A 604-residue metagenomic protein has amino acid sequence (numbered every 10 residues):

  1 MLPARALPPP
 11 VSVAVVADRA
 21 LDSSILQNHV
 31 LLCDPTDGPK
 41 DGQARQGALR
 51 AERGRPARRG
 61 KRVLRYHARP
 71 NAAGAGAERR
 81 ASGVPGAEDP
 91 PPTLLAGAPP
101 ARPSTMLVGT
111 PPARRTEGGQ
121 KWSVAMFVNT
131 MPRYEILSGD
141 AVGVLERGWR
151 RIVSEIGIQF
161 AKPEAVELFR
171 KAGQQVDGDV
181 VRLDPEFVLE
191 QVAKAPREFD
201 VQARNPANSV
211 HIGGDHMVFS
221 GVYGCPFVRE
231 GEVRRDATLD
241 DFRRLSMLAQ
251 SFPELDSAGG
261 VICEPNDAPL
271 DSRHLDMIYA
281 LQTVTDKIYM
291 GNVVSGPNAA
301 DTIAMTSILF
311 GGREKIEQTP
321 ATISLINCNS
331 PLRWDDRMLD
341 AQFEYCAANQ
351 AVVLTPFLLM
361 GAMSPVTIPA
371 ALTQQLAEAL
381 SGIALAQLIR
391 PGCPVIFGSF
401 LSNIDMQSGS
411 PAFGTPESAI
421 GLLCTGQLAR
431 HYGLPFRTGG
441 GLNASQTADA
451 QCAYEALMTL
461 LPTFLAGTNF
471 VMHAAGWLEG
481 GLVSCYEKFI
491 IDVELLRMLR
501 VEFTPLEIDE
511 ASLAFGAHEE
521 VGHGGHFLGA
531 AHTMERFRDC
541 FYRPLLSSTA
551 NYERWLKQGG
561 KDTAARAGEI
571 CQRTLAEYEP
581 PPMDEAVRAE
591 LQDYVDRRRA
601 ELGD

Functional and structural regions predicted by a protein language model:
L2-R5, V15-A17, R45, G54 (+4 more regions): Intrinsic, low-complexity polybasic segments
S12, S23-S24, P35, S82 (+1 more regions): Serine residues within intrinsically disordered or low-complexity segments
G109, A113-R229, I570: N-terminal leader/transition segments
E117-G118, W122, I136-G148, I156 (+2 more regions): Catalytic-core signal marking the mid-to-C-terminal active-site face
R150-I158, Q174-Q175, A193, R197 (+12 more regions): Generic secondary-structure signature for well-ordered alpha-helical cores
V166, R182-P365, P369: Catalytic alpha/beta active-site cores
L325-L495: Glycine-rich anion/phosphate-binding loop at the beta-strand->alpha-helix junction
